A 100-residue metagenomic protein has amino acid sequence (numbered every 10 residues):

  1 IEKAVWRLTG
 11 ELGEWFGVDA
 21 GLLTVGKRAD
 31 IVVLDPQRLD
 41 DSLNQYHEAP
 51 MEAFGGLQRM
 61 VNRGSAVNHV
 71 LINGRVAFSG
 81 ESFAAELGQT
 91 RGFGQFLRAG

Functional and structural regions predicted by a protein language model:
I1-G100: Active-site microenvironment of metallo-dependent hydrolases
